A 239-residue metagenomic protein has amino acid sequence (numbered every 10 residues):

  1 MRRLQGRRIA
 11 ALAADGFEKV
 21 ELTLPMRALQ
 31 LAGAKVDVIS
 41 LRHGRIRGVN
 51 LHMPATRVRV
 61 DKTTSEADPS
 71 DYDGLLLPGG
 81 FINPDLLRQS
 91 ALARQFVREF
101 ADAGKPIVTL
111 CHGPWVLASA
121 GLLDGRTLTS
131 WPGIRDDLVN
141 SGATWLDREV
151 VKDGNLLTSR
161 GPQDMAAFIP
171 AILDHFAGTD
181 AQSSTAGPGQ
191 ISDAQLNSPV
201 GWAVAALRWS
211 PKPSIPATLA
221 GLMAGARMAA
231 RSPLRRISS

Functional and structural regions predicted by a protein language model:
M1-I107, W115-G125, R135-D147, V151-S239: Extended, subdomain-level signal for the structured scaffold at the beginning of enzyme domains
C111: Catalytic nucleophile serine of serine hydrolases, specifically the conserved "nucleophile elbow" pentapeptide
L128: Anionic-ligand binding patches
W131: Active-site-adjacent substrate-recognition loops and nearby beta-strands within hydrolase catalytic domains
